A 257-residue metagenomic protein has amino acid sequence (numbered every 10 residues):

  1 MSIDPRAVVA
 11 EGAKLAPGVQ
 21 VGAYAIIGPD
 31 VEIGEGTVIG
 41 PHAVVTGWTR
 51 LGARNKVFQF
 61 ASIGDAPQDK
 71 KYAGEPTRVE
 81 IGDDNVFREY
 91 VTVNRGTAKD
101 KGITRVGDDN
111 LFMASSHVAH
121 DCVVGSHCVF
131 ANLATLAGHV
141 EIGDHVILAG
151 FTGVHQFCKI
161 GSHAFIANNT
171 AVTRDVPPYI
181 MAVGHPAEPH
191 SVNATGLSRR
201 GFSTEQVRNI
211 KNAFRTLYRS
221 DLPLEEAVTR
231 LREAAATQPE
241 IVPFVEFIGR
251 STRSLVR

Functional and structural regions predicted by a protein language model:
M1-R6, E11-G12, P17-G18, R54 (+6 more regions): Terminal amphipathic alpha-helical/low-complexity segments used for targeting or macromolecular assembly
S2-E188: Structural signal for interior beta-strand "rungs" in well-ordered beta-sheet cores of soluble enzyme domains
